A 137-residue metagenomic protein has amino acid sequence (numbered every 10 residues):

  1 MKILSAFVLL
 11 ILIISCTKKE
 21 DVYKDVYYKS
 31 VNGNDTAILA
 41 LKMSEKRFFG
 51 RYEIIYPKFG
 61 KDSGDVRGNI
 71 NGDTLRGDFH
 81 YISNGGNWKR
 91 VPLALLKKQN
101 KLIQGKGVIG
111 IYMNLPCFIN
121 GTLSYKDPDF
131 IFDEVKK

Functional and structural regions predicted by a protein language model:
M1-L9: Sec-dependent signal peptide recognition, specifically the positively charged N-region followed immediately by
L12-S15: C-terminal motif of bacterial Sec signal peptides marking the signal peptidase cleavage site
D21-D35: Tryptophan-anchored aromatic micro-motifs
N32, R47-F49, L75-K137: Beta-sheet ligand-binding and adhesion/scaffold domains
G33-D35, P57-K61, G85-N87: Solvent-exposed loop/turn segments connecting transmembrane beta-strands in outer-membrane beta-barrel proteins
D35-L39, M43: Long, contiguous binding/interaction regions
K42-N69: N-terminal glycine/threonine-rich, aromatic-flanked beta-hairpin/loop signature
